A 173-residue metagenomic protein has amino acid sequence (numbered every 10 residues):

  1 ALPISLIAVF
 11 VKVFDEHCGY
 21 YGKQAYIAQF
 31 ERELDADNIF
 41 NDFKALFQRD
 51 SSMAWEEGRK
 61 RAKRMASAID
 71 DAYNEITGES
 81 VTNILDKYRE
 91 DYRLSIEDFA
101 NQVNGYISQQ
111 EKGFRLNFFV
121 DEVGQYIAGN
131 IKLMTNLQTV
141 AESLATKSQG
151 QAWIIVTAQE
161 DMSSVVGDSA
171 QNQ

Functional and structural regions predicted by a protein language model:
A1-R64, E160: P-loop NTPase motor core
P3-F10, Y88-V103, K112, G129-M134: Phosphate/oxyanion-binding active-site loops and adjacent basic polyanion-contact surfaces
S5-E16, Q29, D42, L46 (+5 more regions): Alpha-helical scaffold elements adjacent to nucleotide-binding pockets in ATP/GTP-utilizing enzyme cores
Q48-A100: Long, low-complexity, polar/charged, intrinsically disordered or flexibly structured peripheral segments
Q102-S108, N136-W153: Substrate-engagement module of ASCE P-loop NTPases
E111-N130: Conserved P-loop NTPase "ATPase switch" module shared by AAA+ and STAND
Q125-M134, V165-D168: Conserved ATPase-coupling elements of RecA-like P-loop NTPase cores
L144-Q171: Sensor-1/coupling segment of RecA-like P-loop NTPase cores
